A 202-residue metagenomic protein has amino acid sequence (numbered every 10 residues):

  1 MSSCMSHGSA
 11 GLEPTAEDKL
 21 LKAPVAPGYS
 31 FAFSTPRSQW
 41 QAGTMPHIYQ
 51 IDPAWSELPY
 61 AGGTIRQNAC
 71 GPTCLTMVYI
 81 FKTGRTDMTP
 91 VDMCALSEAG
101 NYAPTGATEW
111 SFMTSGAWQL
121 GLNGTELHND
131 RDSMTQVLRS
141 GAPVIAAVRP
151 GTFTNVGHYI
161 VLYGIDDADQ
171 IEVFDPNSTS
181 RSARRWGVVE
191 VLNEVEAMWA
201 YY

Functional and structural regions predicted by a protein language model:
M1-Y102: Active-site-adjacent structural segments surrounding the nucleophilic cysteine of cysteine proteases and isopeptidases
G8, I80, R85-Y202: Conserved active-site-adjacent core of cysteine acyl-enzyme catalytic domains
